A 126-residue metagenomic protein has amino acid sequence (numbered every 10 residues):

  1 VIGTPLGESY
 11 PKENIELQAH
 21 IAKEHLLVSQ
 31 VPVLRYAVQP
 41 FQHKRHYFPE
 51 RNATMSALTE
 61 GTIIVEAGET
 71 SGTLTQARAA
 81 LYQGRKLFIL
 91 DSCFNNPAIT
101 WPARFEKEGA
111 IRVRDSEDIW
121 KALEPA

Functional and structural regions predicted by a protein language model:
V1-A126: Glycine-biased, small-residue-rich flexible motifs in mid-sequence functional cores and linkers
